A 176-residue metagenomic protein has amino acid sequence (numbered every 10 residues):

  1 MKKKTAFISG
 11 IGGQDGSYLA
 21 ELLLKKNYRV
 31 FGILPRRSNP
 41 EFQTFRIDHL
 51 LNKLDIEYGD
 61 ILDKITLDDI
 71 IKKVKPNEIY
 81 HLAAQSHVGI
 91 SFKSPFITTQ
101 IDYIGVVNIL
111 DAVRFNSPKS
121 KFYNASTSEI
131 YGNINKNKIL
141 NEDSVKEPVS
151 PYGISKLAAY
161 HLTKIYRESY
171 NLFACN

Functional and structural regions predicted by a protein language model:
M1-N176: N-terminal Rossmann-like NAD(P)+-binding domain of SDR-like oxidoreductases, especially those catalyzing
